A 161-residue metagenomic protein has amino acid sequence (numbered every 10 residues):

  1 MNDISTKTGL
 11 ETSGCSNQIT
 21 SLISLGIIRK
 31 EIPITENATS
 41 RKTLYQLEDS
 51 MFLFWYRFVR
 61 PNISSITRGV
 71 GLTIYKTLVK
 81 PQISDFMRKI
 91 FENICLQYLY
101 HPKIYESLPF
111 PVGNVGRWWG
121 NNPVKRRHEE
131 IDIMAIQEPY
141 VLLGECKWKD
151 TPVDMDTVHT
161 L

Functional and structural regions predicted by a protein language model:
N2-T8: A short acidic, leucine-rich amphipathic alpha-helix
I4, N17, I34-T35: Proline- and acidic/polar-enriched loop/turn elements at helix boundaries
T8-L25: Short amphipathic alpha-helical interaction segments
S21, I34, T39, T43-L161: A cross-kingdom feature that marks ATP-driven nucleic-acid transaction machinery
E31: Gly/charged, well-structured mid-domain segments that form the phosphate/adenylate-handling core of ATP-dependent
